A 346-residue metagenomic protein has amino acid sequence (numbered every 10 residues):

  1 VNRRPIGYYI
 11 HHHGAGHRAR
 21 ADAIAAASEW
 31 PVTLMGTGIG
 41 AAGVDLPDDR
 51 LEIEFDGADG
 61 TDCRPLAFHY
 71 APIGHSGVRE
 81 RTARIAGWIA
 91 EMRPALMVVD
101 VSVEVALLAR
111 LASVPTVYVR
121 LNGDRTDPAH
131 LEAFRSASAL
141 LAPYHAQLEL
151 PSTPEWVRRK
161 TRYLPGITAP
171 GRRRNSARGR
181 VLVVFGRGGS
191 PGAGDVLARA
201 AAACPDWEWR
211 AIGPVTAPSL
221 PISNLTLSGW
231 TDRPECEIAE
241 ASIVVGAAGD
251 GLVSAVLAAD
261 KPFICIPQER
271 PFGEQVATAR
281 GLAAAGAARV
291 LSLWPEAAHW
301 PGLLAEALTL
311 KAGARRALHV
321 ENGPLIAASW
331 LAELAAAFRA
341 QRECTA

Functional and structural regions predicted by a protein language model:
R3, H11-H12, A27-E80: Conserved nucleotide-sugar phosphate-binding/catalytic loop shared by glycosyltransferases and other
Y9-D22, G189-G192: A short, glycine/small-residue-rich beta-strand->loop->alpha-helix junction that serves as a flexible
A25, A169, S176-I243, L293: Donor-nucleotide binding loops and adjacent catalytic segments primarily of GT-B fold Leloir glycosyltransferases
P65-A106: Conserved nucleotide-sugar donor-binding subdomain of glycosyltransferases
L96-V101, P234-A277: A donor-sugar binding/catalytic signature common to diverse glycosyltransferases and related nucleotide-sugar
V114-G171: Active-site-proximal region of nucleotide-activated glycan assembly enzymes, centered on histidine/acidic-rich loops
P262-E306: Nucleotide-sugar donor-binding patch of glycosyltransferase catalytic domains
G302-A346: C-terminal amphipathic helix plus adjacent low-complexity, charged tail appended to glycosyltransferase catalytic
